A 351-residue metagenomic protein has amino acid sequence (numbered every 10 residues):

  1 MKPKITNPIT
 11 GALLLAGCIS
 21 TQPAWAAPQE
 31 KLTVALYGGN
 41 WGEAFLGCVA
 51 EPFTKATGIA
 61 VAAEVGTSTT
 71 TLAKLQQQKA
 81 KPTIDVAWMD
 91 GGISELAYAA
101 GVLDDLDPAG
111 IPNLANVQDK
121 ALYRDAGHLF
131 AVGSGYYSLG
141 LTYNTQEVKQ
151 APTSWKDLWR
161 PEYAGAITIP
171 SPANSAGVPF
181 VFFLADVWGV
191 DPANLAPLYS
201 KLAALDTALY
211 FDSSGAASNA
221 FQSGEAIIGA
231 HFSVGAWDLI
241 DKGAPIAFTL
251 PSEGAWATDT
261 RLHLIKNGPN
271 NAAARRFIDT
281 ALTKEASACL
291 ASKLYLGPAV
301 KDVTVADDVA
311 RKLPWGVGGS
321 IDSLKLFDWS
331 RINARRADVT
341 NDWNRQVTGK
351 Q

Functional and structural regions predicted by a protein language model:
T10-S20: Bacterial N-terminal signal peptides
T21-A26: Sec/Tat signal peptide C-region and signal peptidase I cleavage site
A27-E95: Early extracytoplasmic/lumenal segment of secretory-pathway proteins
Y37-L46, G66, T83-E225: Extracytoplasmic ligand-binding site segments that recognize negatively charged/polar headgroups
G92-L96, Q222, I227-P245: A ligand-binding cleft/hinge motif common to bilobed small-molecule-binding domains
Y199-A204, Y210, K242-G268: Periplasmic-binding protein-like
I265-L324: Mature extracytoplasmic/periplasmic domains
D322-Q351: Conserved C-terminal helix/tail region of periplasmic/extracytoplasmic solute-binding proteins
